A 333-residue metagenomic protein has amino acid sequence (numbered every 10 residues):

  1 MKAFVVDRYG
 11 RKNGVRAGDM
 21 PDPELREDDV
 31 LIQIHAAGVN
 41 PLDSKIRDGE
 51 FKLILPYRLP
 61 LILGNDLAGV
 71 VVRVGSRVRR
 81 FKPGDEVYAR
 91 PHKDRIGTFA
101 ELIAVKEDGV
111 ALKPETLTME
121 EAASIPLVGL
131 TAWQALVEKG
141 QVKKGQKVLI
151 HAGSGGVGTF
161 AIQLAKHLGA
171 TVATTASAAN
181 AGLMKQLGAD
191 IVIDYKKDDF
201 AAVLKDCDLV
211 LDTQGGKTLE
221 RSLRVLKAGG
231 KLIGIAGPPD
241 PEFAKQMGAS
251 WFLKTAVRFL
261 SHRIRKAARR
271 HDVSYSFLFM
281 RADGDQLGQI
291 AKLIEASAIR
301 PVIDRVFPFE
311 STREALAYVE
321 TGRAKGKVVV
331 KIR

Functional and structural regions predicted by a protein language model:
M1-R26, Q33-A37, S44-A68, R73-V74 (+1 more regions): Terminal helix/beta-alpha structural elements that buttress the NAD(P)+-binding lobe
